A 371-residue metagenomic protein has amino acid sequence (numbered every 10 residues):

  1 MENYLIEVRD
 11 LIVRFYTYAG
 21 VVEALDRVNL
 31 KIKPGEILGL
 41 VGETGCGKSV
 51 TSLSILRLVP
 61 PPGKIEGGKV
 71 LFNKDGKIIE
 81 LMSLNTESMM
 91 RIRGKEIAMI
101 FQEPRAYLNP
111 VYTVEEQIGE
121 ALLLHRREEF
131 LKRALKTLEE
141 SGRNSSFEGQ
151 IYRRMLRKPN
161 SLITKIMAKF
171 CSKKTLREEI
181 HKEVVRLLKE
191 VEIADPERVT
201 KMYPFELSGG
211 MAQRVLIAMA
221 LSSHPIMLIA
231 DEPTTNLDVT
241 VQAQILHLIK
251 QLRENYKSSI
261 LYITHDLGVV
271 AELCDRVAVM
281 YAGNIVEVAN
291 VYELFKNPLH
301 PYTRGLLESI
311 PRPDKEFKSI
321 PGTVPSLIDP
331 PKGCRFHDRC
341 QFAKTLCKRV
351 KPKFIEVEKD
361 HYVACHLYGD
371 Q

Functional and structural regions predicted by a protein language model:
V41-G42: The feature captures the beta-strand-to-loop junction immediately N-terminal to the Walker
K69-R91, K132, K136-L138, L294: ABC ATPase NBD Q-loop/coupling interface
I78, V288-Q371: Short catalytic/signature loops enriched in Gly
A134-K169, E178-R198, L307: Conserved ABC ATPase "signature" region
S222-I226: A short, proline-enriched helix->beta-strand linker immediately N-terminal to the Walker B motif in ABC-type P-loop
I229, P233-K318: P-loop NTP-binding/switch modules centered on Walker-like glycine-rich loops
